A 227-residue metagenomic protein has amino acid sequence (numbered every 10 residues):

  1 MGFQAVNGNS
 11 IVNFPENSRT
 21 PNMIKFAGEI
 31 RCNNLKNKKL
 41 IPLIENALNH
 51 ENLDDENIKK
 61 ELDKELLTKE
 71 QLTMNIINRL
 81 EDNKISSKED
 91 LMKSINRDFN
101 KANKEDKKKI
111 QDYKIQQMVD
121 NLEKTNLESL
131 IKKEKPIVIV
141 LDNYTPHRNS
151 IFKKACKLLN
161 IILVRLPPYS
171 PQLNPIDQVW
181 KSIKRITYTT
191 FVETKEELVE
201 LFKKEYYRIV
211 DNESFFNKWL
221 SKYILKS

Functional and structural regions predicted by a protein language model:
M1-S227: Short functional hotspots at interaction and active-site rims
